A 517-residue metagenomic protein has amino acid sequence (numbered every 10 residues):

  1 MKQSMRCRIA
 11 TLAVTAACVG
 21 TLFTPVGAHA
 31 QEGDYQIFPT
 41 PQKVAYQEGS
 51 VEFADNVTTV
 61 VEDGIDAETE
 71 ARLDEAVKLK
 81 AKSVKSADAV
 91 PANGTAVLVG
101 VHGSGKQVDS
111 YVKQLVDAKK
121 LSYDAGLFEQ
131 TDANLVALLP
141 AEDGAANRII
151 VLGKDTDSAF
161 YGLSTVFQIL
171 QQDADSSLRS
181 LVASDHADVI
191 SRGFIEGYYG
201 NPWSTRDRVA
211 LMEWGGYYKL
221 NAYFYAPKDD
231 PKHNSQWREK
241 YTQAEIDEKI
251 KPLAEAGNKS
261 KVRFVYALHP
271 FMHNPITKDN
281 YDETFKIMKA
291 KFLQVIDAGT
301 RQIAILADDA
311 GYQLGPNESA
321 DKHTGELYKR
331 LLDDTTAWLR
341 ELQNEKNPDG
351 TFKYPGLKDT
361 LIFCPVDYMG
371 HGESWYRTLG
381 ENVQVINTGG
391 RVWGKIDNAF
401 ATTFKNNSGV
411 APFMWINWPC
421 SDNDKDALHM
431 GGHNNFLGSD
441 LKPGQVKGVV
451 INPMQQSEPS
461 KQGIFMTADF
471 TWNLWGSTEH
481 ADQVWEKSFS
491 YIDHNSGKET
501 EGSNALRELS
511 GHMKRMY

Functional and structural regions predicted by a protein language model:
K2-A13: Bacterial N-terminal signal peptides that target proteins for export
L12-L22: Bacterial N-terminal signal peptides
L22-E32: Sec-dependent signal peptide cleavage junction
A30-E142, D175-A183, N398: Acidic, contiguous N-terminal accessory segments
P41, D132-A133, G476-Y517: C-terminal functional modules
T59, D155, F194, G215 (+3 more regions): Conserved, mostly hydrophobic/aromatic
F128-L293, D297-R301: Feature activates predominantly on carbohydrate-active enzymes
Q171, Y198, Q243, R301 (+1 more regions): Catalytic-core regions of glycoside hydrolase
